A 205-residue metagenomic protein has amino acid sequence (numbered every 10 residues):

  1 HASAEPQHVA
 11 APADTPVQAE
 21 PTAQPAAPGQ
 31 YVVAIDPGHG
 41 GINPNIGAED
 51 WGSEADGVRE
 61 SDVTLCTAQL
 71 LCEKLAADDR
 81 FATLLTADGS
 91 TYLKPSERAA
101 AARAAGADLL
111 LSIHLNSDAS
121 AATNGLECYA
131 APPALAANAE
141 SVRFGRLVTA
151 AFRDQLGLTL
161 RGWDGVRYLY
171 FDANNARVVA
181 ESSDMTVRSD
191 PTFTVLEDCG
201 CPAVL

Functional and structural regions predicted by a protein language model:
A2-A4: Sec-dependent signal peptide cleavage junction
H8-A101, A105-A107, S120, P132: Active-site histidine-acidic residue metal-binding/catalytic motifs, centered on HxH/HExxH-like signatures
H39-I42, D88-L93, L115-S120, P133-A137 (+3 more regions): Solvent-exposed loop/turn segments at secondary-structure junctions within structured extracellular/periplasmic domains
E60-V63, T67, G125-F152: Cysteine protease catalytic core and zymogen-processing segment of caspase-like enzymes
L70-F81, A151, Q155, T194-C201: A structural motif corresponding to the C-terminal end of an alpha-helix and its immediate exit/capping segment
A82-T83, T159-L160, A203: Hydrophobic anchor at the start of a short beta-strand that flanks the dinucleotide cofactor-binding loop
A105, L110-A122, Y129, R167-L205: Active-site-adjacent mobile loop/cap segments within catalytic or ligand-binding domains
S141-A176: Acidic, glycine-rich loop-and-strand cores that form catalytic or ligand-binding grooves in diverse globular domains
